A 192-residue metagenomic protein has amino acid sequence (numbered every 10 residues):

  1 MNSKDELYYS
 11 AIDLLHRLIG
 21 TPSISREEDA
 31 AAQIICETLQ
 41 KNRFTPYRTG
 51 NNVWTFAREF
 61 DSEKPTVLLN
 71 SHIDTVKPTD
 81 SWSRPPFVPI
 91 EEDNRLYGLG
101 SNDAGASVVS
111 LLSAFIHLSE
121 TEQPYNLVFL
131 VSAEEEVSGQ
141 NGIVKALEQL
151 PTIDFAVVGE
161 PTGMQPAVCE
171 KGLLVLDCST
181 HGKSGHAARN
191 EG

Functional and structural regions predicted by a protein language model:
M1-P78: N-terminal helical capping/dimerization or prosegment-like subdomains of hydrolases acting on amide or phosphate bonds
R58, S179-K183: Solvent-exposed residues in well-ordered beta-strands and their adjoining turns, especially edge/terminal strands
K64-V128: Active-site metal-coordination/substrate-binding segment of hydrolases, especially metallo-dependent peptidases
V67-L69, V157, K183: Residue-level marker for buried hydrophobic side chains located in beta-strands that build the well-ordered beta-sheet
H72, E170, H186-A187: Histidine-centered active-site/metal-ligand motif
V108-V175, S179: Acidic/histidine-rich catalytic neighborhood of metal-dependent amide-processing enzymes
A188-G192: Acidic-enriched catalytic cores of C-N bond-cleaving enzymes acting on peptides and small amides
